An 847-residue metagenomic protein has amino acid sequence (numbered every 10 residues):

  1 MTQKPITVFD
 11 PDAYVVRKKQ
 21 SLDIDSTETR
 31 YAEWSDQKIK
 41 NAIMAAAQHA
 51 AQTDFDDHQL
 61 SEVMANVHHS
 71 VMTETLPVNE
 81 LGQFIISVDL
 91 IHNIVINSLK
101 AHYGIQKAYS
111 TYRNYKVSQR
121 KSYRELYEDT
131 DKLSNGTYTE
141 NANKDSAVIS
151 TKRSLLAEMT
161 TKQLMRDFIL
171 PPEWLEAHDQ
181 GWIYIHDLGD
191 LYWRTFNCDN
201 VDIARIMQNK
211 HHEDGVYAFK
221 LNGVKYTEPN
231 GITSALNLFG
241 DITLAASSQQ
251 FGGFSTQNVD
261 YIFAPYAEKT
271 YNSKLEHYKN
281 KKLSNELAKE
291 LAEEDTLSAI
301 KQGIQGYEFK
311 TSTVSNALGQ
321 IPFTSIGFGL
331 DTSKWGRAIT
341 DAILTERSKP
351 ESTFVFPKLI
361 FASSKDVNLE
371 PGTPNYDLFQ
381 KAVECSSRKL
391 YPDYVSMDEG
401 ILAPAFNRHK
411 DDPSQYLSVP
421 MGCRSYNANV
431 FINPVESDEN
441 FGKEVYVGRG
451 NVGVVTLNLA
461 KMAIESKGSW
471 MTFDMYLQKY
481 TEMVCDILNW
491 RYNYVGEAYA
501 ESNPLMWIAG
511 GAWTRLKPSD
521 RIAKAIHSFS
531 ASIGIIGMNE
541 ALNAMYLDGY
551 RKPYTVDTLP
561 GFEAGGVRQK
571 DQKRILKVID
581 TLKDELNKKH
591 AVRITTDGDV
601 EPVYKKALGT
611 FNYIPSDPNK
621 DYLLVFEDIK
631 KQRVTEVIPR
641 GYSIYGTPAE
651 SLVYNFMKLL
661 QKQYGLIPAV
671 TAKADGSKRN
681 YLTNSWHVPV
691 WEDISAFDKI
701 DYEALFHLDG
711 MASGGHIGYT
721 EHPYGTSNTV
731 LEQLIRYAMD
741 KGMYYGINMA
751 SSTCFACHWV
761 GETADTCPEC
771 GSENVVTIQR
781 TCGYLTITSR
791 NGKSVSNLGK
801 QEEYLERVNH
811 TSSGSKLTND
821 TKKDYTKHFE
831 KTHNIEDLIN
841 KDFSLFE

Functional and structural regions predicted by a protein language model:
T2-D131, R790, Q801-E802: Charged, amphipathic alpha-helical regulatory modules used for macromolecular assembly or allosteric control
T29-E33, D57-S61, L297, E444-V447 (+3 more regions): Amphipathic, non-membrane alpha-helical segments in soluble helical-bundle scaffolds
S118, Y127-H527, D548, Y554-R568 (+1 more regions): Conserved catalytic cores of very large enzyme subunits
A531-A544, D580, R780: Contiguous, well-ordered alpha-helical segments that form the cores/surfaces of helical PPI scaffolds
M545-T555, E563-G565, L785-L798: Glycine-rich phosphate/pyrophosphate-binding loops and their adjacent beta-strand/loop elements at enzyme active sites
D765-T832: Long insertion/accessory domains within large nucleic-acid-processing enzymes
K831-E847: Long, low-complexity, intrinsically disordered segments
